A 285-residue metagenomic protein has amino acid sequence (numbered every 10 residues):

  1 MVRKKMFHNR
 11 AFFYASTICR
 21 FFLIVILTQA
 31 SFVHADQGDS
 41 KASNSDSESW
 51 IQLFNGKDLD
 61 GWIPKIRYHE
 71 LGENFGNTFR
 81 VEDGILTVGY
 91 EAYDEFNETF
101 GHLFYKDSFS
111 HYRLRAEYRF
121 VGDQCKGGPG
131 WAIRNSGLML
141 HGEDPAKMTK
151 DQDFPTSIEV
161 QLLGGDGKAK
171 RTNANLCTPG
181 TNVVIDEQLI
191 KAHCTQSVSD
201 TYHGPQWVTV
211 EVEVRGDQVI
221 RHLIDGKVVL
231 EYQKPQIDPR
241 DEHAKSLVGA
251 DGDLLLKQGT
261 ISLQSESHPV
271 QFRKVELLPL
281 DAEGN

Functional and structural regions predicted by a protein language model:
M1-S16: N-terminal secretory signal peptides that target proteins for export/translocation
R3, V25-L27, H34: N-terminal non-cleavable signal-anchor helices
F12, L27, D39-K41: Compositionally biased, low-complexity segments
T17-A30: Bacterial N-terminal signal peptides
A35-N285: Carbohydrate-interacting regions of secretory-pathway proteins
